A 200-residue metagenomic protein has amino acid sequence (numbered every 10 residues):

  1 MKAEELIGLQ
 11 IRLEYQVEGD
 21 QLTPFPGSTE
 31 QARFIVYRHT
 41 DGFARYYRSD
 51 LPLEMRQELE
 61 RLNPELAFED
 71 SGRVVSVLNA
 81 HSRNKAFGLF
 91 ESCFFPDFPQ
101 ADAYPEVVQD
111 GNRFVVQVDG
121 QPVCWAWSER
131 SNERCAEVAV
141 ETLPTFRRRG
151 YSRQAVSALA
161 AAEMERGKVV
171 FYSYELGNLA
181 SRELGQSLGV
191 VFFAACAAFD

Functional and structural regions predicted by a protein language model:
M1-Q109: Acyl-donor-binding surface of acyltransferase catalytic domains
Y46, R134, E163-E175: Conserved GNAT acetyl-CoA-binding A-motif
E54-M55, F193-A195: Short helix/loop capping segments that flank catalytic or ligand/cofactor-binding pockets
D102-D119, P144-F146, A160-A162, R166: Eukaryotic intrinsically disordered, low-complexity regions
D110-N112, Q117-V118, P122-C135, V140-L143: A conserved beta-strand-loop-helix scaffold within acyl/acetyltransferase catalytic domains
V138, R148-E163, E183-S187: Conserved acetyl-CoA-binding loop-helix of GNAT-fold acetyltransferases
R147-R148, G177: Glycine-/small-residue-rich active-site loops that bind phosphorylated ligands and cofactors
F171-Q186, V191, A198-D200: Conserved beta-strand-loop-alpha-helix junction that forms the acyl-donor binding cleft
